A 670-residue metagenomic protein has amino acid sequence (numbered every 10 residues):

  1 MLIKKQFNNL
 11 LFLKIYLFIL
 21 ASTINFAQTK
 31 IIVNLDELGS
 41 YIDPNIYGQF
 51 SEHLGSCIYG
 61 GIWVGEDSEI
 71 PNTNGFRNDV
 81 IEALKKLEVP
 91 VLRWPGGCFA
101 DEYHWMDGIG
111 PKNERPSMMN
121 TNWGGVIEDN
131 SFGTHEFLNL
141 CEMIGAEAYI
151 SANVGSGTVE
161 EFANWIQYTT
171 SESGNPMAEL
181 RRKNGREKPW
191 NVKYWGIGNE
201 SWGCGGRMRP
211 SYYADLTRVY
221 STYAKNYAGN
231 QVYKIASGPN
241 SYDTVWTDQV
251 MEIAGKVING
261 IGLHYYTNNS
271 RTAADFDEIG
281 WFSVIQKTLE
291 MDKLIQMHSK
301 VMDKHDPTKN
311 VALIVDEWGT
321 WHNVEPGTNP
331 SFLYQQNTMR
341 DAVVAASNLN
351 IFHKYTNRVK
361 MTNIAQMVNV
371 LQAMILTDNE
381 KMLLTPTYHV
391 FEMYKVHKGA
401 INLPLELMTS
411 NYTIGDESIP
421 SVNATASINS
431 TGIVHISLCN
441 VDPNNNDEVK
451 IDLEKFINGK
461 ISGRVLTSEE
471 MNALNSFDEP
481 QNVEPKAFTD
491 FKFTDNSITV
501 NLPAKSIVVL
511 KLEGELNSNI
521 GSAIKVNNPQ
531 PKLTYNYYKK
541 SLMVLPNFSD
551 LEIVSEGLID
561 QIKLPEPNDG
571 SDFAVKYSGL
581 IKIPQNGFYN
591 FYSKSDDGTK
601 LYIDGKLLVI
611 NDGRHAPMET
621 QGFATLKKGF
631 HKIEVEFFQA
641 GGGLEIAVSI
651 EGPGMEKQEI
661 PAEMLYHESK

Functional and structural regions predicted by a protein language model:
M1-T29: Bacterial Sec-dependent N-terminal signal peptides
L13-K14, I19, G133, S418 (+1 more regions): Residues at the start of alpha-helices and the adjacent loop-to-helix junctions
L20-T23, A504, I553: Intrinsically disordered, low-complexity segments
A27-V245, M251-G260, M291-D292, Q296-V324 (+1 more regions): Non-catalytic accessory regions flanking glycosidase/transglycosidase catalytic cores in CAZymes
Y265-S283, T328: Active-site His/acidic residue clusters
N268, K287-T288, D292: Active-site-proximal helices and loops of the catalytic beta/alpha 8
F282-V284, Q336-N337: Extracellular loop and loop/strand-boundary signature of outer-membrane beta-barrel proteins
L516-N590, K594-K670: Extracellular/secretory pathway-exposed regions associated with glycan biology
